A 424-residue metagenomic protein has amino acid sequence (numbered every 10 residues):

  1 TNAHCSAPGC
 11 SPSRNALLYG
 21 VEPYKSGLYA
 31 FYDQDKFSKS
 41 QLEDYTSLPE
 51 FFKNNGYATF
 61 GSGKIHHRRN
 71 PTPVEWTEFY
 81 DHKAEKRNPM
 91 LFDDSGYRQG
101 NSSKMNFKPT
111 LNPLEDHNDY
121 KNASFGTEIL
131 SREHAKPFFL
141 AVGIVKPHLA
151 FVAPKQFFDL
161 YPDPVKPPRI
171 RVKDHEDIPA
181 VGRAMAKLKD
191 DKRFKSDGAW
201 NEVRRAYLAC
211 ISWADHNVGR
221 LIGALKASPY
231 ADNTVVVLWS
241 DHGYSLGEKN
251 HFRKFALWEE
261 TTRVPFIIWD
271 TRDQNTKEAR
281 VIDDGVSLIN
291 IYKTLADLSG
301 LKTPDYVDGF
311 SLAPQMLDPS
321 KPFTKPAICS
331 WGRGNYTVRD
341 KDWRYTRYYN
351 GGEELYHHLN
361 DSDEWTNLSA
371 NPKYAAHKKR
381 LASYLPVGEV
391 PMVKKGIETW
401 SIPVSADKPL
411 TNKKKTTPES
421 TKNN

Functional and structural regions predicted by a protein language model:
T1-Y348, E353, S362-P386, I397 (+2 more regions): Formylglycine-dependent sulfatase
V390-M392: Short arginine-rich
